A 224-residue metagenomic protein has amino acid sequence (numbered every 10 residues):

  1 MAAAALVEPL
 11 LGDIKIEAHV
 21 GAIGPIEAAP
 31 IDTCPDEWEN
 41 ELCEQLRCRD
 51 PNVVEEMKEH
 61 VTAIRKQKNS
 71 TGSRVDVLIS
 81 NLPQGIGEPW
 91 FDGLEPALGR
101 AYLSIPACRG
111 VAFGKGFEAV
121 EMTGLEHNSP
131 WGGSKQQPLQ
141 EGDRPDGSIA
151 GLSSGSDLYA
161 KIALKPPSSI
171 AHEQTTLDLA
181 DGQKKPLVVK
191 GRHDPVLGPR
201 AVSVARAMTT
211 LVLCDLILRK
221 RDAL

Functional and structural regions predicted by a protein language model:
M1, N52-E56, S70, P89 (+8 more regions): Conserved active-site and cofactor/substrate-binding residues in soluble primary-metabolism enzymes
M1-A18, P96-R100, S156-P167, A207-K220: Alpha-helical support elements that line or immediately flank enzyme active sites and cofactor-binding pockets
M1-W90: Glycine-rich, mobile lid/loop segments that gate access to catalytic sites or pores
A22-T33, G124-E126, G182-L187: Short, mixed-charge aromatic SLiMs
A63, Q67, S104, R219-K220: A structural signal for alpha-helix termini and helix-coil/disorder junctions
K68-T71, V75-K184: Glycine-rich anion/phosphate-binding loop at the beta-strand->alpha-helix junction
P167-L224: Internal helix-turn-beta structural module
